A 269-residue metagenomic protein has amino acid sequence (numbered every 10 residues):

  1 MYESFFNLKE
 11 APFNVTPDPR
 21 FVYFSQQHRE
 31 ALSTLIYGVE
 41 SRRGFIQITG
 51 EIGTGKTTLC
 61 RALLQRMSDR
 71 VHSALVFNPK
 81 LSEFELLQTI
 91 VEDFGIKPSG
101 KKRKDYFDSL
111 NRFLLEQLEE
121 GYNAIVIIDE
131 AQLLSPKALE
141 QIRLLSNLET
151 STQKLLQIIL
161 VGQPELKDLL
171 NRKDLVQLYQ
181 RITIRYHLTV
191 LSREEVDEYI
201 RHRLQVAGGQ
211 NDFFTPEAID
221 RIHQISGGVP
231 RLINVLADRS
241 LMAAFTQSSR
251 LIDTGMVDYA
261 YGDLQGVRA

Functional and structural regions predicted by a protein language model:
M1-R42, D258, A269: A short, basic N-terminal segment
A11-F13, R70-H72, L81-G100: Conserved NTP-binding/hydrolysis module of P-loop NTPases
S41-L63, P79: Walker A/P-loop nucleotide-binding motif
Q47-I52, T58, D105-S109, L133-A138 (+2 more regions): Sensor-1/coupling segment of RecA-like P-loop NTPase cores
L63-R66, L166-R181, V190: Short regulatory helix/loop adjacent to the ATP-binding pocket of P-loop NTPases
V76-K80, L169-R172, T183-V196: Conserved AAA+ ATPase "SRH/arginine-finger" region at the nucleotide-binding site
S82-E85, P98-Q141, T150-K154, L191-V196 (+2 more regions): Mid-core helix/loop region of P-loop NTP-binding domains shared across ATPases and GTPases
E194-E198, Q205-A269: C-terminal alpha-helical "lid" subdomain
